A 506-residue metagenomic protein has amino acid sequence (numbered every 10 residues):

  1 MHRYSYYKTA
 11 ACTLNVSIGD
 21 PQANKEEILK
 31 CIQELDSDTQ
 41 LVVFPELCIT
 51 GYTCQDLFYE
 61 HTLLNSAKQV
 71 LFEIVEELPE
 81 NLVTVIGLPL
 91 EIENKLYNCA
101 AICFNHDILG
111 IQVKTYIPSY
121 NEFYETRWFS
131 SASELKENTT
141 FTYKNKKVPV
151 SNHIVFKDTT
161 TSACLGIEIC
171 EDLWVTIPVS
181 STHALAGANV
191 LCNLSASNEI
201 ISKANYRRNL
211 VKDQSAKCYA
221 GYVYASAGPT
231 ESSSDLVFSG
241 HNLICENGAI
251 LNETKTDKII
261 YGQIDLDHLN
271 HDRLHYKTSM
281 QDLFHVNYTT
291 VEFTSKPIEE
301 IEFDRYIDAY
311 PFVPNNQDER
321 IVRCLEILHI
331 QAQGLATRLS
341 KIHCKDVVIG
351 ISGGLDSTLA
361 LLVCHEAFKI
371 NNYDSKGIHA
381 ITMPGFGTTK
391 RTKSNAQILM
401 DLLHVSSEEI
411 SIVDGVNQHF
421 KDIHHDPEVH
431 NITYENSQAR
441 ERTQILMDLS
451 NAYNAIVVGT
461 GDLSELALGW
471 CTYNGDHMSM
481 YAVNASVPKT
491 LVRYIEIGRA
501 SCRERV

Functional and structural regions predicted by a protein language model:
M1-G350, E366-S375: Enzyme catalytic cores with a strong preference for nitrogen-chemistry domains
A23, Q69, P178, Y206-L210 (+15 more regions): Generic recognition of stable, solvent-exposed alpha-helical segments in well-folded globular domains
L47, A196-S197, A227, M383-F386 (+2 more regions): Short, ordered loop/turn segments at secondary-structure junctions
K114-I117, F123-S151, T160-S162, L173-T176 (+5 more regions): Active-site adenylate/phosphate-handling loop in enzymes that bind or generate adenylated species
C192, V347-I351, L355-A396: ATP-dependent adenylation/pyrophosphate-handling site
K217-C218, R338-K345, E366-I378, T388 (+5 more regions): Secondary-structure transition/capping motifs at alpha-helix termini and the adjoining loop/turn into the next element
Y261, E292-Y310, Y373, G377-N431 (+2 more regions): A conserved beta-strand->alpha-helix junction
K345-S357, V413-V416, D462-S464: A glycine-rich phosphate-binding loop feature that marks nucleotide/adenosyl-phosphate handling sites
